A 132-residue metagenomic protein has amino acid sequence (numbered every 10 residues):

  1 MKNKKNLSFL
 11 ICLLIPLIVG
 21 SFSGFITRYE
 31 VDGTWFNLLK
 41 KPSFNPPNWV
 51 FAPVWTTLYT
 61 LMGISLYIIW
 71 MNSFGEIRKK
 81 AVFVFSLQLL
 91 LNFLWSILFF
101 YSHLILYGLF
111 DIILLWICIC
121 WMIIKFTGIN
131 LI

Functional and structural regions predicted by a protein language model:
N3-I26: N-terminal signal-anchor transmembrane alpha helix
I15-S23, M62, L91, W95: Alpha-helical transmembrane segments of multipass membrane proteins
E30-S43: Membrane-interface helix termini and inter-helical loops of multi-pass transporters
P46-L61, H103-L115: Membrane-interface loop-to-helix entry segments
T60-N72: Transmembrane alpha-helical segments in integral membrane proteins
E76-F85: Membrane-interfacial loop-to-transmembrane alpha-helix junctions, especially the N-terminal start
F85-F93, G108-M122: Hydrophobic alpha-helical segments of small multi-pass membrane proteins
W95-Y107, T127-L131: Membrane-interface helix caps and helix-loop-helix hairpins in membrane proteins
